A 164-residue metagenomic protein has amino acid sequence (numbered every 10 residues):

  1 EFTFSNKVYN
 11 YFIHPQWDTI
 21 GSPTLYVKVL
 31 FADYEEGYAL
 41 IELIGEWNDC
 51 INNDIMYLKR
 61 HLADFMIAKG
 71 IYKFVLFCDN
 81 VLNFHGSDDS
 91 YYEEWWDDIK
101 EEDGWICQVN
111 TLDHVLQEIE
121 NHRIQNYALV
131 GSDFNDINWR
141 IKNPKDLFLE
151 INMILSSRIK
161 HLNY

Functional and structural regions predicted by a protein language model:
E1-T3: Extreme N-terminal leader/targeting regions
N6-P15, L25, A32, Y91-E94 (+1 more regions): Aromatic/basic-lined ligand-recognition segments that form π-stacking hydrophobic pockets flanked by Lys/Arg to engage
F12-L58: STAS-typified acidic loop motif
D33-E35, M66-K69, E101: Flexible, charged surface loops at secondary-structure boundaries
L43-N48, A63-F65, D79: Conserved interaction-surface patches within small, structured recognition/assembly domains
C50-Y72: A short, well-ordered alpha-helical element
I71-F74, C78-R123: Amphipathic alpha-helical interaction surfaces in cytosolic regulatory modules
H114-Y164: A cross-taxonomic marker for long C-terminal extensions/tails that follow the last structured domain
